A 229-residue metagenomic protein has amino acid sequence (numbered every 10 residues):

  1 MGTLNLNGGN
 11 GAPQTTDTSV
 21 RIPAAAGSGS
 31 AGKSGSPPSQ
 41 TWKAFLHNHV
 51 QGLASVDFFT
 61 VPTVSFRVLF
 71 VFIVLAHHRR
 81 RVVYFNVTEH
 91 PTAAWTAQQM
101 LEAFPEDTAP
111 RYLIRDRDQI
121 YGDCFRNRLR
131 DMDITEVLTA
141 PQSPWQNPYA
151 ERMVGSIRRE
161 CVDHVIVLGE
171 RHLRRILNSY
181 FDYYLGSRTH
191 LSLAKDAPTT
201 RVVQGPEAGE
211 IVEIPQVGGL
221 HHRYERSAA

Functional and structural regions predicted by a protein language model:
M1-A229: Charged DNA-binding/catalytic regions of mobile-element recombinases
